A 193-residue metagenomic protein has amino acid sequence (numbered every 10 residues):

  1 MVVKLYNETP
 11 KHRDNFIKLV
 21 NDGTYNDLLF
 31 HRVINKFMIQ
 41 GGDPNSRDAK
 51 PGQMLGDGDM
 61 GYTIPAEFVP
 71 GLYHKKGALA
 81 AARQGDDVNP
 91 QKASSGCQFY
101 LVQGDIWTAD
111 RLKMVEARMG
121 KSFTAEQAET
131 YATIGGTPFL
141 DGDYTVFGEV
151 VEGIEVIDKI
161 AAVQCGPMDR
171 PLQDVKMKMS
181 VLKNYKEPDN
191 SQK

Functional and structural regions predicted by a protein language model:
M1-K193: Cyclophilin-like peptidyl-prolyl cis-trans isomerases
